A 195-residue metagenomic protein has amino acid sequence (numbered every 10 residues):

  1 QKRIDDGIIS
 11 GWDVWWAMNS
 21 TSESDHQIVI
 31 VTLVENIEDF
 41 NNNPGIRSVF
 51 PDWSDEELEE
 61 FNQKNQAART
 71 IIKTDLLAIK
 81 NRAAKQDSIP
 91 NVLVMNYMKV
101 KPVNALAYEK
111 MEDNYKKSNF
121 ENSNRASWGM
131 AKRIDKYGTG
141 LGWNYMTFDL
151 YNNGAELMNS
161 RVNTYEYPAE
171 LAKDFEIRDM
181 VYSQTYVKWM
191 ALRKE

Functional and structural regions predicted by a protein language model:
Q1-E195: Short S/T/G/P-rich N-terminal loop/turn motif that feeds into the first structured element of a domain
